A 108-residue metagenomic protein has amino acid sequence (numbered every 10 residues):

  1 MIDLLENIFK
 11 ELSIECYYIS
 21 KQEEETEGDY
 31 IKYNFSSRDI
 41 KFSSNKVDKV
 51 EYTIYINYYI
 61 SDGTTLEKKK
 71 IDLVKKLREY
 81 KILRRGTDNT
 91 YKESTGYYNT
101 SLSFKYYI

Functional and structural regions predicted by a protein language model:
M1-Y17, N34-I108: Charged, amphipathic alpha-helical segments and their flanking helix caps
I14, K21-E27: Surface-exposed, low-hydrophobicity interaction/linker segments
E27-Y33: A short, hydrophobic beta-strand-centered structural micro-motif
